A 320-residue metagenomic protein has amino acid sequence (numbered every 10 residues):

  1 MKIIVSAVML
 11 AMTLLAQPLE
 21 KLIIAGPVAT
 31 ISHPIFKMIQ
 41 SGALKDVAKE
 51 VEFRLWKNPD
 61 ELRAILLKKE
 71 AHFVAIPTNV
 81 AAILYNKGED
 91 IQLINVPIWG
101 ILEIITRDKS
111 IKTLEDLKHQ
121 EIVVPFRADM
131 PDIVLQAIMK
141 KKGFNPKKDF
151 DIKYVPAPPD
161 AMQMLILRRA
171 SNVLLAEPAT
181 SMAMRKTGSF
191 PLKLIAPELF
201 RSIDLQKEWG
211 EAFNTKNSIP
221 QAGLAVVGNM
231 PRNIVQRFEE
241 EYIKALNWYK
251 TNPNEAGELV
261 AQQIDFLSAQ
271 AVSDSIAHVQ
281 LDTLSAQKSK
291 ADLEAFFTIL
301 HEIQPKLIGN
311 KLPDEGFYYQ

Functional and structural regions predicted by a protein language model:
M1-V8: Sec-dependent signal peptide recognition, specifically the positively charged N-region followed immediately by
M9-A16: Hydrophobic h-region of N-terminal signal peptides that target proteins for export in Gram-negative bacteria
Q17-L19, I264: Boundary of Sec targeting at the N-terminus
L19-V155, S171-N172, E177, L194-S202: Short, glycine-/small- and polar/acidic-enriched structural segments that line small-molecule recognition paths
K45-V47, G210-N214, D282-K288: Short, solvent-exposed loop/beta-turn-alpha elements that line the ligand-binding surface or hinge of extracytoplasmic
T78-V80, P158-L259: Pocket-lining segment of extracytoplasmic ligand-binding domains
G228-I303: Secondary-structure end/capping motifs
E294-Q320: Conserved C-terminal helix/tail region of periplasmic/extracytoplasmic solute-binding proteins
